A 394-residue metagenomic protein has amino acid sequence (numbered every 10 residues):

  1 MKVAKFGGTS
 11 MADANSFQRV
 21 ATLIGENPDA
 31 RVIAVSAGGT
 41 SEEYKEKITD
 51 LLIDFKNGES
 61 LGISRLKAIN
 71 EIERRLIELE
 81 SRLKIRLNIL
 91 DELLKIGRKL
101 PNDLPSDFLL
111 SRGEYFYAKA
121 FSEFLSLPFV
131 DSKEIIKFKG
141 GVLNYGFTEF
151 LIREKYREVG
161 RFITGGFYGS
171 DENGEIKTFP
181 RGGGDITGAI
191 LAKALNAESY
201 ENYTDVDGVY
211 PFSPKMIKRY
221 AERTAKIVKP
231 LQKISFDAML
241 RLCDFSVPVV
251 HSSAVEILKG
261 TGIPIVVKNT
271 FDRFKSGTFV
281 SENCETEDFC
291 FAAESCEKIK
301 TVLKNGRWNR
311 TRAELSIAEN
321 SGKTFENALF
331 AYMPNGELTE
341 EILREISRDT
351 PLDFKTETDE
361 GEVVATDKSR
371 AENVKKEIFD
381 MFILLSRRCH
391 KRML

Functional and structural regions predicted by a protein language model:
M1-V249, T356-S369, H390-M393: Nucleotide/pyrophosphate-binding catalytic subdomain
G8, N15, F167-Y168, N269-D272 (+4 more regions): A broadly conserved detector of short glycine/acidic/proline-rich loop/turn motifs that flank catalytic sites and bind
I24-P28, K259, S347: N-terminal cationic-hydrophobic initiation segments that often serve targeting/anchoring roles
I77, S122, A189, V255 (+2 more regions): Short glycine-/small-residue-rich flexible loop motifs, especially phosphate/cofactor-binding loops
I85, L127, V247, I263 (+3 more regions): Short aromatic/hydrophobic-glycine micro-motifs
S235-K300: A conserved active-site cap/scaffold subdomain adjacent to cofactor or substrate pockets
F279-L394: A conserved regulatory-domain signal marking ACT and ACT-like small-molecule sensing domains and adjacent regulatory
